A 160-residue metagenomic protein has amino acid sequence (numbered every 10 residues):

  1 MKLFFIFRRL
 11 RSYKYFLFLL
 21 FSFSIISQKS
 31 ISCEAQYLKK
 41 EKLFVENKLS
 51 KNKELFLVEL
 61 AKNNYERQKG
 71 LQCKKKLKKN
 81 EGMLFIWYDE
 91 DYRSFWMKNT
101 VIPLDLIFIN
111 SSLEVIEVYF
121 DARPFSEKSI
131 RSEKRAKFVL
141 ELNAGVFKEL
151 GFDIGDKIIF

Functional and structural regions predicted by a protein language model:
F4-F16: Bacterial N-terminal signal peptides that target proteins for export
Y15-S24: Bacterial N-terminal signal peptides
I31-F160: Compact, glycine-rich, soluble single-domain proteins
